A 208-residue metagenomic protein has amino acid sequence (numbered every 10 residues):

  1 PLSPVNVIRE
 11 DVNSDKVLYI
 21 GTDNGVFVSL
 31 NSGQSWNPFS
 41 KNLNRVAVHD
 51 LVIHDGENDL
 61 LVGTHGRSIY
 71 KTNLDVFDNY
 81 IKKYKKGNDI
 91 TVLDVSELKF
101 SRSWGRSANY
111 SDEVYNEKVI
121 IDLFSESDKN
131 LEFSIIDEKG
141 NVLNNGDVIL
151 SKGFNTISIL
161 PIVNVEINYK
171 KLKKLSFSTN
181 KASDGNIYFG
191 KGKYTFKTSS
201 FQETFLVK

Functional and structural regions predicted by a protein language model:
P1-T91, V95-L98, W104: Beta-propeller blade termini and top-face loops
S35-P38, K139-G146: Surface-exposed loop/edge segments in extracytoplasmic proteins
S103-D128, T156: Contiguous beta-strand segments within globular domains
K129-F133: Short beta-strand/loop motifs in extracellular/secreted proteins, especially within beta-sandwich accessory domains
I135-D137, T198: Conserved aromatic beta-strand anchor motif in extracellular beta-sandwich/beta-rich domains
V142-Y188: Glycine-centered tight-turn motifs at strand-turn-strand junctions
N155, G192-F196: A short tyrosine-centered beta-strand micro-motif
T198-K208: C-terminal tail/sorting-segment detector
